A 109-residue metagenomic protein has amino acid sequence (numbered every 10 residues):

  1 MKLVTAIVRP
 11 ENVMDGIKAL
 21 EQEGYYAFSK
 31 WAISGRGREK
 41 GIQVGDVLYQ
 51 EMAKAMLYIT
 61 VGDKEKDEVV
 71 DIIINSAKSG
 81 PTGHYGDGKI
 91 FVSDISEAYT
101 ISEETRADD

Functional and structural regions predicted by a protein language model:
M1-D109: Positively charged, small/polar-rich N-terminal and surface patches that mediate targeting and assembly and bind
